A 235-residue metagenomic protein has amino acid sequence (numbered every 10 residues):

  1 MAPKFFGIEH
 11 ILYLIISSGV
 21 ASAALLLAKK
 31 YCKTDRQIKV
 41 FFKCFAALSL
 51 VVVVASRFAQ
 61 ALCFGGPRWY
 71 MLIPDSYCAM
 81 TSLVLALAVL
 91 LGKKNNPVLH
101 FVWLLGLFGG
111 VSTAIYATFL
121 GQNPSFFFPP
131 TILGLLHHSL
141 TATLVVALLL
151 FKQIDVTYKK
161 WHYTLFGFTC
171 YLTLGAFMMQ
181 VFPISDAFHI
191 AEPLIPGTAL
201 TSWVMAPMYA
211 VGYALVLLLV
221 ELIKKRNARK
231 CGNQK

Functional and structural regions predicted by a protein language model:
M1-C44, S49-A55: N-terminal topogenic module of multi-pass integral membrane proteins
A2-I16, K159-C170, M178-L218: Membrane-interface transmembrane-helix boundary segments in multi-pass integral membrane proteins
L14-L25, C78-L90, H137-F151, M205-E221: Hydrophobic cores of alpha-helical transmembrane segments in multi-pass inner/ER membrane proteins, independent
K30-F42, L90-L99, F151-H162, R226: Membrane-interface helix-boundary motifs at transmembrane edges
V54-A55, L83, V111: Hydrophobic residues within the alpha-helical transmembrane core of Major Facilitator Superfamily
A55-G65, I115-S125, V181: Juxtamembrane "helix-exit" motif on the non-cytosolic side of transmembrane helices
G65-Y77, P124-G134: Non-cytosolic membrane-interface motifs at loop->transmembrane helix junctions
L87-F151: Membrane-proximal helix-loop-helix units in multi-pass membrane proteins
